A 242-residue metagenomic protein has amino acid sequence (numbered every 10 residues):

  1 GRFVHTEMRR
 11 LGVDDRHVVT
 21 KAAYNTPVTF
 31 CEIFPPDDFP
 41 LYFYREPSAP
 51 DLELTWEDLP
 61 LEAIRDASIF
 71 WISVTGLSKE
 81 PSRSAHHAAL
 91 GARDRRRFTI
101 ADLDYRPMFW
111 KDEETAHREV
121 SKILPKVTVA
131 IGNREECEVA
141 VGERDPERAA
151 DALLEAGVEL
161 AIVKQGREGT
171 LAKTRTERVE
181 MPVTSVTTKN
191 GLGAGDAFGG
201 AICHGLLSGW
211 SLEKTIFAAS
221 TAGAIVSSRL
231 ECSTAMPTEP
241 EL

Functional and structural regions predicted by a protein language model:
G1-V74, T99: Conserved N-terminal subdomain of the carbohydrate kinase-like
F3, A88, K122, K126 (+1 more regions): A non-catalytic, amphipathic alpha-helix used as a structural packing/dimerization or gating element in enzyme scaffolds
H5-R10, F34-D37, A116-V120, E147-A150 (+2 more regions): Short, hinge-like loop/turn segments at secondary-structure boundaries
D15, R97-T99, A161, R178: Hydrophobic anchor at the start of a short beta-strand that flanks the dinucleotide cofactor-binding loop
E62-R65, P125, A156: Structured loop/turn residues at beta-strand edges in well-structured enzyme cores
I69-A152, E168-T170: Conserved beta-alpha-beta core of the PfkB/ribokinase-like small-molecule kinase fold
G91-A92, G142-L242: Conserved phosphate-binding/catalytic region of the ribokinase-like
